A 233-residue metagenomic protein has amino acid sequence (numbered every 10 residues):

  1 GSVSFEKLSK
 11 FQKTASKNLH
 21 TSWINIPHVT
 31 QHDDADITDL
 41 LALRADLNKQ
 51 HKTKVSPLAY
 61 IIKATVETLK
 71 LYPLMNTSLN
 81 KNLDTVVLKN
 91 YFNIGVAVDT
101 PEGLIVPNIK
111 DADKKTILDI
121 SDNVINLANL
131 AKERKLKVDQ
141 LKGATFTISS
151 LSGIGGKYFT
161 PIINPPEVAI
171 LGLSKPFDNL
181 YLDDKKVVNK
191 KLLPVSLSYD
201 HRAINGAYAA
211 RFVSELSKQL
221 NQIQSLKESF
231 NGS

Functional and structural regions predicted by a protein language model:
G1-S233: C-terminal catalytic/motor cores of large multi-domain enzyme assemblies
